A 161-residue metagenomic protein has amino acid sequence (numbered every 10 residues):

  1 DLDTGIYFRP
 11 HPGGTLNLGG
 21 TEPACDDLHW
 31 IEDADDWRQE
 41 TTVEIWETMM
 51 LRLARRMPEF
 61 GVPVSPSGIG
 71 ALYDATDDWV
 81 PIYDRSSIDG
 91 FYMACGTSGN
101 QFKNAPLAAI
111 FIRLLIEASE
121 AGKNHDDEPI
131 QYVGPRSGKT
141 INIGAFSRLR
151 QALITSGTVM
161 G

Functional and structural regions predicted by a protein language model:
D1-D89, T158-G161: Active-site substrate-recognition segment that forms the wall of the catalytic cavity or substrate channel
S87-G161: C-terminal lid/capping helical subdomain adjacent to the catalytic/cofactor pocket in oxidative enzymes
